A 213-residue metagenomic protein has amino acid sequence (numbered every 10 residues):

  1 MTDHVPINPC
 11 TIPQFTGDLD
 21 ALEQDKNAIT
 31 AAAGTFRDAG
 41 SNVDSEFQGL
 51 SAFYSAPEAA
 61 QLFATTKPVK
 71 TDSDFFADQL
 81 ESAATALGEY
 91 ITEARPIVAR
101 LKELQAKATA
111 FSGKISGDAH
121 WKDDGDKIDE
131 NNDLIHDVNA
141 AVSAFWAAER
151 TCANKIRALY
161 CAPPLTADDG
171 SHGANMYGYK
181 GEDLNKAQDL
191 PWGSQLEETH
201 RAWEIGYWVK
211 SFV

Functional and structural regions predicted by a protein language model:
M1-Y179, A187, E204: N-terminal secretion-targeting helices of virulence/extracellular proteins, encompassing both classical Sec signal
N185-V213: Hydrophobic, gly/ala-rich membrane-insertion helices/peptides used by toxins and envelope proteins
